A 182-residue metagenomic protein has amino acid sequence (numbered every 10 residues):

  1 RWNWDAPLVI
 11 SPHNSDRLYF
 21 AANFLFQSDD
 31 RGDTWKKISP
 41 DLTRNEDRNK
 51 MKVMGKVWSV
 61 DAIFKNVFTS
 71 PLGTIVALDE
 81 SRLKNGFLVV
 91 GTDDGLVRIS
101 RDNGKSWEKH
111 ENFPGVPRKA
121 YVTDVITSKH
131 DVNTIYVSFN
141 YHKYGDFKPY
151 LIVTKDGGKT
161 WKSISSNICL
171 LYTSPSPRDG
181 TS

Functional and structural regions predicted by a protein language model:
R1, P40-V67, F113-G115, I168: Surface-exposed loop and turn segments in beta-propeller and other repeat-based domains that flank or scaffold
W2-P7, W58-L78, V122: Signature of short aromatic-glycine-proline-rich micro-motifs recurring in repeat-based ectodomains
S15-D16, N85-G86, V132-N133: Short coil/turn segments that connect the beta-strands within blades of beta-propeller domains
F24-F26, T34, L96, S106 (+1 more regions): A short loop-to-beta-strand structural motif that recurs across blades of beta-propeller domains
S28-D29, S100, T154-K155: Conserved Ser/Thr-centered positions that define the repeating blades of beta-propeller domains
K143-F147: Short, solvent-exposed loop/turn segments at conserved positions within beta-propeller repeat blades
Y172-S182: Single conserved hydrophobic/aromatic residue that forms the stacking wall/gate of nucleotide- or nucleobase-binding
